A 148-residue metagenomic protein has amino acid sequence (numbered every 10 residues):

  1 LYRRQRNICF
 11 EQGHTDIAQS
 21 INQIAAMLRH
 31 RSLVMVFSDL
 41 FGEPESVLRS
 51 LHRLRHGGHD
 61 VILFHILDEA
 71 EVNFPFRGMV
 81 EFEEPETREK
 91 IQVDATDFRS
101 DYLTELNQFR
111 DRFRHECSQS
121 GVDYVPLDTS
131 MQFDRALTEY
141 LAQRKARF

Functional and structural regions predicted by a protein language model:
L1-S32, P44-E45, L67-D68: Von Willebrand factor
A26-S32, P44-F148: Von Willebrand factor type A / integrin I
L33-D39: Acidic beta-strand-to-loop metal/phosphate-binding motif
